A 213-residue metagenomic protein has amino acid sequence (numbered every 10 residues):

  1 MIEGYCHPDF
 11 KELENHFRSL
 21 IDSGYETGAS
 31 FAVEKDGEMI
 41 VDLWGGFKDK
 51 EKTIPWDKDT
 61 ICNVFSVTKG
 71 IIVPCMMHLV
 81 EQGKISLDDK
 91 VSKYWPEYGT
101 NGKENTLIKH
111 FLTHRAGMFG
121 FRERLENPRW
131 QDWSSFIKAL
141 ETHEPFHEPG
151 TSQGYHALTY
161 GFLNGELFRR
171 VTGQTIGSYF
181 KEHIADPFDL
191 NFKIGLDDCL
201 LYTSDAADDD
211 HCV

Functional and structural regions predicted by a protein language model:
I2-V64, S86, T142: Short, conserved catalytic-motif segment at the N-terminal edge
K11, A157-F162, S178, E182: An alpha-helix initiation/capping motif
E14-R18, G37, I61-D88, N164-R169: Active-site SXXK
K58, N63, V67, E81-E123 (+2 more regions): Active-site helix/loop module of the DD-peptidase/beta-lactamase fold, centered on the serine-lysine SxxK catalytic
H143-G150: Cytochrome P450 catalytic-domain "roof"
G150-L158: Cytochrome P450
Y202-V213: Single conserved hydrophobic/aromatic residue that forms the stacking wall/gate of nucleotide- or nucleobase-binding
